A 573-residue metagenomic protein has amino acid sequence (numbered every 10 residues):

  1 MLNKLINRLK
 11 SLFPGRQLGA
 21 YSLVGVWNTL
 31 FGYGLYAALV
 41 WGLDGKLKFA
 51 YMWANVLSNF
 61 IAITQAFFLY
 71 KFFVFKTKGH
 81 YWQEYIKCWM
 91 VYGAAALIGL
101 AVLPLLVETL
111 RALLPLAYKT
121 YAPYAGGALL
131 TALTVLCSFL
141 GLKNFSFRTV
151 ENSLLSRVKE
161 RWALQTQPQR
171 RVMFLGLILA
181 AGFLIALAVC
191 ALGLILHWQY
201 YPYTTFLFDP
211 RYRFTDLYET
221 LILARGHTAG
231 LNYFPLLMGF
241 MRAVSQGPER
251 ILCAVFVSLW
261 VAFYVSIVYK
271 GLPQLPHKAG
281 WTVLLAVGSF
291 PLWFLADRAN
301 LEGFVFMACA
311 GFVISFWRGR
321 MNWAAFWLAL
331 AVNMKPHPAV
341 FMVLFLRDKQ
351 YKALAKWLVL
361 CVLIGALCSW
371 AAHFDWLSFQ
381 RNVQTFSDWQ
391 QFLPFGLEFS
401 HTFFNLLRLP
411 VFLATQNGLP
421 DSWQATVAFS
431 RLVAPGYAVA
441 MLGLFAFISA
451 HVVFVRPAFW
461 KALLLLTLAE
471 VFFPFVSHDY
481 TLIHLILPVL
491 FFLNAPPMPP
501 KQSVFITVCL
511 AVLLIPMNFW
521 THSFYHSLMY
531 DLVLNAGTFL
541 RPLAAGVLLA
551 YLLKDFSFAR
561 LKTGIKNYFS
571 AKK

Functional and structural regions predicted by a protein language model:
M1-P14, L154-P168: Short, Lys/Arg-rich, polar N-terminal cytosolic tail immediately upstream of the first transmembrane signal-anchor
L12-A20, K46-I61, L114-L133, T166 (+4 more regions): Membrane-interface starts of transmembrane alpha-helices
A62, L301-A310, P336-A339, T481-L490 (+1 more regions): Hydrophobic core segments of transmembrane alpha-helices in multi-pass, intramembrane catalytic enzymes
K78-A95: Juxtamembrane helix-capping/reentrant segments at transmembrane boundaries
R157-W323, D348-A462, L466-D479, K562-S570: Primarily membrane-embedded glycan-assembly and transfer machineries that use lipid-linked glycans
M307-R318, L344-K349, A353, I486-K501 (+1 more regions): Transmembrane alpha-helices and membrane-interface helical segments of multi-pass integral membrane enzymes
L328-F345, F473-H484: Transmembrane helices and adjacent periplasmic/lumenal helix-loop junctions of polyprenol-phosphate-dependent
F491-K573: Aromatic-enriched
